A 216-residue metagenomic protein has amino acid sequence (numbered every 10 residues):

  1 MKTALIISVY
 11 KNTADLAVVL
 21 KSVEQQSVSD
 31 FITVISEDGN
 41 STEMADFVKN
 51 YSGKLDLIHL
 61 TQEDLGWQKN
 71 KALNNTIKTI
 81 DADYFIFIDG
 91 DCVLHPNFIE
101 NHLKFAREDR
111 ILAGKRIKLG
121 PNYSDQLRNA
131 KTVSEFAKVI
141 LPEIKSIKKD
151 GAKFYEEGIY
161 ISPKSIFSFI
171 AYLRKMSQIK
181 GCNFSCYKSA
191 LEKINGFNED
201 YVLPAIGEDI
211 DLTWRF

Functional and structural regions predicted by a protein language model:
K21-D30: Short, acidic, metal-binding catalytic loop of nucleotide-sugar glycosyltransferases
D30-N40, L60-Q62: Short beta-strand/loop segment that forms part of the nucleotide-sugar
E37-F47, C92: A conserved acidic beta->alpha catalytic loop
E63-I80, N97: Glycine-rich, basic loop-to-helix element that forms the pyrophosphate-binding segment of sugar-nucleotide handling
F85: Short aromatic/hydrophobic "clamp" motif used to bind/position activated sugar donors
N97-I147: Conserved donor NDP-sugar-binding/catalytic core segment of glycosyltransferases
K145-E157, I166-S185: A recurrent flexible, glycine/aromatic-enriched loop bordering the glycosyltransferase active site that acts as
P204-D211: Acidic donor-binding loop at a coil-to-helix junction in glycosyltransferase catalytic cores that engages
